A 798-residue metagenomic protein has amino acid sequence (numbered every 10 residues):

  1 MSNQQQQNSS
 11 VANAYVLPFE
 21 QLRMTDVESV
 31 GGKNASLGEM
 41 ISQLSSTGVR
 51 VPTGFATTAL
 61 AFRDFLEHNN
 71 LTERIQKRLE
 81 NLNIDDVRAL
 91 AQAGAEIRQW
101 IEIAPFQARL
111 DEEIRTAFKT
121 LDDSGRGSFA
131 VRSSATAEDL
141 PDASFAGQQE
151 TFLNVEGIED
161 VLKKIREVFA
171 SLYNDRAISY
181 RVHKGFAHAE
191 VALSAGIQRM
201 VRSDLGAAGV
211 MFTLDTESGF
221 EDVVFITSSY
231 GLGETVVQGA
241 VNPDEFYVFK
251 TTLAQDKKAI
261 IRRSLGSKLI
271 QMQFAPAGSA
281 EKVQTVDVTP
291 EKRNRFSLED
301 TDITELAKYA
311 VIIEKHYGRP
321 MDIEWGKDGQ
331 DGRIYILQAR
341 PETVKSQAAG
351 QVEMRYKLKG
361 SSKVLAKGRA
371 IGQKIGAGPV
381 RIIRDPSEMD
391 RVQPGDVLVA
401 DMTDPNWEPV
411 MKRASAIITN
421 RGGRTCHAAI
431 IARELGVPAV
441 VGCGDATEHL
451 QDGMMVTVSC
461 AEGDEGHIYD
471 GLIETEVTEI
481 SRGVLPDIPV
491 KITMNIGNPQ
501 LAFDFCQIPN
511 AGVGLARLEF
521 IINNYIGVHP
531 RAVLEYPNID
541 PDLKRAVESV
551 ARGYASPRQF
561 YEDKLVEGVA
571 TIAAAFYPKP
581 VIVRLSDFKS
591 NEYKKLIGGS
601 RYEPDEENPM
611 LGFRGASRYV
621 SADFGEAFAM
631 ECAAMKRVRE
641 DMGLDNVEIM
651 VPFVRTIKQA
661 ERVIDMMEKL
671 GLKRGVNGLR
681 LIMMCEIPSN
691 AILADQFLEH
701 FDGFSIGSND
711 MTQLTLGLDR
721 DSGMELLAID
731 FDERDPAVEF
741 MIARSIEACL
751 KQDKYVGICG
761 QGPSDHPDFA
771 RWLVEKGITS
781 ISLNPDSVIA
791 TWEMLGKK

Functional and structural regions predicted by a protein language model:
M1-G196, P290-T301, Y309, E314 (+10 more regions): N-terminal beta-alpha lobe that positions the nucleotide/phosphoryl donor in ATP/NTP-coupled carboxylate activation
M40-L44, D215-S218, R413, A429-V437 (+4 more regions): Alpha-helix C-terminal capping segments
T72, Q330, V344-S346, L365-A370 (+3 more regions): Acidic, glycine-rich flexible loop/linker segments
L79-L82, A89-A93, I114, G185-F186 (+6 more regions): Long, charged amphipathic helices and adjacent flexible linkers at domain junctions
F118, G125-R126, A130, A135-F145 (+6 more regions): Conserved alpha/beta-domain cores
A146-S179, S203-A277, L337-R369, R413-N420 (+5 more regions): Extended active-site and interfacial segments that coordinate phosphate-rich ligands in large catalytic machineries
G147, G318-T343: Conserved metal-phosphate-binding beta-hairpin within the catalytic cores of diverse ATP-dependent phosphoryl-transfer
V223-D322, K327-D328, A366-G376, A400 (+5 more regions): Conserved catalytic alpha/beta cores of large enzymes that bind or transform nucleotide phosphates and polynucleotides
